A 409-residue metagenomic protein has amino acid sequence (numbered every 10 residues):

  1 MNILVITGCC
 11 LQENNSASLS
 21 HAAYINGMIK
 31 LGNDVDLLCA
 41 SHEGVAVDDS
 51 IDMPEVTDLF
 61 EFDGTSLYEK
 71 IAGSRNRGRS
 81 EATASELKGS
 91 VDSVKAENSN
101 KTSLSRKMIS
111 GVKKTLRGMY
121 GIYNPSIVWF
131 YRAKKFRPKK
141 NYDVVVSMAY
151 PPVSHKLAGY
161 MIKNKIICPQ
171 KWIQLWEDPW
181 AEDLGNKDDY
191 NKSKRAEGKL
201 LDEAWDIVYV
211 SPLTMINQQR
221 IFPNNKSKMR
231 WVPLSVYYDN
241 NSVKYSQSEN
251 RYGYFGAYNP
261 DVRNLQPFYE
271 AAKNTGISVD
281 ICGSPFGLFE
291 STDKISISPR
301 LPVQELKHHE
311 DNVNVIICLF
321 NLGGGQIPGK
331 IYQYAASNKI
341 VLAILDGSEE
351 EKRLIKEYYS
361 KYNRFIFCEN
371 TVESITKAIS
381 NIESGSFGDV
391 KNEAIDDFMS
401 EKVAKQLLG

Functional and structural regions predicted by a protein language model:
M1-Y68, D206, E270-T275: N-terminal subdomain of nucleotide-sugar transferases
A23-Y24, Y131-K135, V153, Q174 (+1 more regions): Membrane-proximal helix-turn-helix segments that form the acceptor-binding/catalytic region of lipid-linked
A40-P125: A conserved catalytic-core segment of Leloir-type glycosyltransferases
I166, K171, A181-K199, Y238 (+1 more regions): Nucleotide-sugar donor phosphate/pyrophosphate-binding loop at the beta->alpha transition of glycosyltransferases
L200-S227: A short, active-site helix/loop in glycosyltransferases that binds the activated sugar's phosphate group
L213, L234-S235: Carbohydrate-associated surface elements
Y237-N240, Q247-E290, R300-V303: Conserved catalytic-core segment of nucleotide-activated headgroup transferases in glycan assembly
I366-G409: A charged, aromatic-enriched C-terminal amphipathic alpha-helix characteristic of glycosyltransferases across folds
